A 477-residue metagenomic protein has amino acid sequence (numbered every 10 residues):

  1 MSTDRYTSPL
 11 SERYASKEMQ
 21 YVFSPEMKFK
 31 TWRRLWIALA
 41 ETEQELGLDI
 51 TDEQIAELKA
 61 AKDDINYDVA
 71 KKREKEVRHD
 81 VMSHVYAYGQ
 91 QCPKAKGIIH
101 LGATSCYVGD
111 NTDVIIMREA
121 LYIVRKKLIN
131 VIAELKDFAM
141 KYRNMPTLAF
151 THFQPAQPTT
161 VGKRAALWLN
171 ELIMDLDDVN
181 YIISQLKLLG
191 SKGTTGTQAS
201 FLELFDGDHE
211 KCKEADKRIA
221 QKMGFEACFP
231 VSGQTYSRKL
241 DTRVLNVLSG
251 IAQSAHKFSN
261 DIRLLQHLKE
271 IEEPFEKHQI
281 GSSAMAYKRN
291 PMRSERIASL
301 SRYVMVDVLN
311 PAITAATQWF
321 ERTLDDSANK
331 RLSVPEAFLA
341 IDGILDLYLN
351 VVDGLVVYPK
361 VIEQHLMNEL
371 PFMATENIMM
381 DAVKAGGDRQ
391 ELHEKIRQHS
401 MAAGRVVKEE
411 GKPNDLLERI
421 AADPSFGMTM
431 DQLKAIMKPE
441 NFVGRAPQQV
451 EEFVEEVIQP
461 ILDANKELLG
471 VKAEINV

Functional and structural regions predicted by a protein language model:
M1-A199, F205-R218, G281-S282, M292-R296 (+4 more regions): A helix-coil-helix interface module used to build multimeric assemblies and to scaffold catalytic/cofactor sites
Q20-S24, V69-K71, Q279-S299, E321-E336 (+4 more regions): Short beta-alpha connecting loops at secondary-structure transitions that line or flank enzyme active sites
W36, R78-V81, L128, I132-L135 (+6 more regions): Alpha-helical transition-metal enzyme core signature, strongest for iron centers
M140-G162, E272-K288, E321-A328, D353-M373: Glycine-rich cofactor-pocket loops
D175, V179, E226, Q234-S327 (+1 more regions): Glycine-rich anion/phosphate-binding loop at the beta-strand->alpha-helix junction
H209-Q234: Active-site-adjacent "gating/activation" loops or surface patches in catalytic cores
E272, K395-A402: Active/binding-pocket-proximal capping segment
Y303-R389, K395: Long, amphipathic alpha-helical stalk/connector segments used for oligomerization, subunit docking, or mechanical
